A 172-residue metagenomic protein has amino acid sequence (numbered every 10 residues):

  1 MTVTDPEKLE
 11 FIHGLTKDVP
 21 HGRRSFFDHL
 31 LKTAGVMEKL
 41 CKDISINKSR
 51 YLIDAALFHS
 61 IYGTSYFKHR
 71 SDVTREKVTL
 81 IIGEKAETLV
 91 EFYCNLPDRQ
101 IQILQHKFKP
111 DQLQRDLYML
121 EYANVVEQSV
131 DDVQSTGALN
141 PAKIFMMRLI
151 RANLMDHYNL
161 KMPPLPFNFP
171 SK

Functional and structural regions predicted by a protein language model:
M1-K172: Metal-dependent phosphohydrolase cores
